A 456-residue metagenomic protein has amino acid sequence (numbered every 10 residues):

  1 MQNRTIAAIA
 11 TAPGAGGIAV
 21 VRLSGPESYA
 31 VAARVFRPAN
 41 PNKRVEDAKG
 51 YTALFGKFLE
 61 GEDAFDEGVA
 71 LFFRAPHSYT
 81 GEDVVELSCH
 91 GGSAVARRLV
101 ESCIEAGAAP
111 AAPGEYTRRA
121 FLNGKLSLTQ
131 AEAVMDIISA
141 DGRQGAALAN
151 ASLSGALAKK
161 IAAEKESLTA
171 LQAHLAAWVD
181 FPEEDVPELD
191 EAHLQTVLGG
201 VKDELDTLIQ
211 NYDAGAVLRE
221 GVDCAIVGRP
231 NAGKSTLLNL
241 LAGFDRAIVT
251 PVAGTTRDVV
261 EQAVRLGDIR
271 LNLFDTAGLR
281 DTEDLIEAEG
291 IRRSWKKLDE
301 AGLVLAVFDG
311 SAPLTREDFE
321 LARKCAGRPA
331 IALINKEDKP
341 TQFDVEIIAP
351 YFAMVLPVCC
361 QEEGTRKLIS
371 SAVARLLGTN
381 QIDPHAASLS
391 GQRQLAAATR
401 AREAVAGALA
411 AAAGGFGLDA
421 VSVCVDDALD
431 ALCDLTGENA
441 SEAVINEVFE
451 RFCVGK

Functional and structural regions predicted by a protein language model:
M1-A147, A151, G155, I331: A glycine-rich (often HGG/GG-containing) alpha/beta subdomain
Q2-I9, P13, R143-R265, T282 (+1 more regions): C-terminal-of-GTPase-core extension/linker across diverse P-loop GTPases
F55-F65, A70-R74, G254-T282, E300: Switch I (G2) and immediately adjacent beta-strands of P-loop GTPase domains
A242, A277-G278, G302, D309 (+1 more regions): Short glycine-/small-residue-rich Rossmann-like dinucleotide-binding loops
L271, L303, I331: Short, Asp-centered acidic motifs that coordinate Mg2+ and/or phosphate in catalytic or ligand-binding sites
L273, V307, L333: Generic enzyme active-site microenvironment
E287-S311: Inter-motif core of Ras-like GTPase G domains
